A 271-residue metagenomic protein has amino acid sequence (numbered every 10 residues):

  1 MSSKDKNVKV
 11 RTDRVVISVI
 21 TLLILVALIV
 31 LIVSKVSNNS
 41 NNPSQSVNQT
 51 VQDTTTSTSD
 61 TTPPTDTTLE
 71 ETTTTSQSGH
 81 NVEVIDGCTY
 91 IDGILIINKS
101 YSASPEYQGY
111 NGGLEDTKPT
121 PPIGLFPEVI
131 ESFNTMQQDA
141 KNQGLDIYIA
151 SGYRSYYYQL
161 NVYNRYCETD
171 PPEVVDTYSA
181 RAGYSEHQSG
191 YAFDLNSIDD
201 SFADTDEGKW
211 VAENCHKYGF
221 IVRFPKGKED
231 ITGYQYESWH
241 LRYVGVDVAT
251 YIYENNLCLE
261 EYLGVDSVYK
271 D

Functional and structural regions predicted by a protein language model:
S2-G152, Y156-D271: Extracytoplasmic cell-surface/polysaccharide-interacting catalytic and binding patches
